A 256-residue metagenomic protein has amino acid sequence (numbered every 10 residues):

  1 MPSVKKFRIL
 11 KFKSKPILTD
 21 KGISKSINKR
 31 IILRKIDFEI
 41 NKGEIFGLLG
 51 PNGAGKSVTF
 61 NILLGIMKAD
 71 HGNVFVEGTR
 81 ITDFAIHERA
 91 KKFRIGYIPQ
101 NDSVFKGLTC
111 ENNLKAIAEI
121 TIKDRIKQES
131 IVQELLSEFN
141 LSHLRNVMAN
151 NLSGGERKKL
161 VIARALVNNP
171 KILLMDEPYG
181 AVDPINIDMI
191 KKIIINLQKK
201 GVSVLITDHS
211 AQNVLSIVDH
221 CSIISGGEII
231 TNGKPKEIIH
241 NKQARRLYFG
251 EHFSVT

Functional and structural regions predicted by a protein language model:
R8, K115, I126-L144, I195: Conserved ABC ATPase "signature" region
L49-P51: The feature captures the beta-strand-to-loop junction immediately N-terminal to the Walker
L64: Helix-to-loop junction immediately C-terminal to a conserved catalytic motif
G72-I81, K91-K92: Conserved ABC transporter NBD signature motif
M148-L152: Conserved ABC ATPase signature
N169: Conserved catalytic motifs of ABC-family nucleotide-binding domains
L173-E177: Catalytic Walker B motif of ABC-type/P-loop ATPase nucleotide-binding domains
